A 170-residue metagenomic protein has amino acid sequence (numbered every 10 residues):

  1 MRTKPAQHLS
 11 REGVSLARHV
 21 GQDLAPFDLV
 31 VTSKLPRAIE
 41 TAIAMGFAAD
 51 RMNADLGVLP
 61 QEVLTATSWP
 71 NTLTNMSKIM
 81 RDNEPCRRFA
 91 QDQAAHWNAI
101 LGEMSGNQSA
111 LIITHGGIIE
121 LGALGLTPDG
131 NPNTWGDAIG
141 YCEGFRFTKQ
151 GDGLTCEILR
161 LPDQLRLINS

Functional and structural regions predicted by a protein language model:
M1-F27, S105, I119-E120, G151-S170: An N-terminal RHG(E/S)-centered segment typical of histidine phosphatases
M1-R51, D82, Y141-G144: Active-site-proximal alpha-helix that buttresses catalytic centers in soluble enzyme cores
T3-R11, A44-A99: Phosphate-handling substructures
S15-Q22, H96-I100, P132-N133: A generic local structural motif
V31, M104-T114, I118: Beta-strand elements within well-structured catalytic alpha/beta cores of enzymes that handle phosphate/sulfate esters
K34-A38, L56, T114-I118: Short, conserved alpha-helical segments within structured domains
A38-T41, L59-Q61, I119-G122: Short catalytic/ligand-binding loop motif for oxyanion handling, primarily in non-cytosolic enzymes, centered on
L59-W69, G106-Q108, L124-S170: Acidic, low-complexity terminal tails and accessory targeting/binding regions of phosphate-metabolizing enzymes
